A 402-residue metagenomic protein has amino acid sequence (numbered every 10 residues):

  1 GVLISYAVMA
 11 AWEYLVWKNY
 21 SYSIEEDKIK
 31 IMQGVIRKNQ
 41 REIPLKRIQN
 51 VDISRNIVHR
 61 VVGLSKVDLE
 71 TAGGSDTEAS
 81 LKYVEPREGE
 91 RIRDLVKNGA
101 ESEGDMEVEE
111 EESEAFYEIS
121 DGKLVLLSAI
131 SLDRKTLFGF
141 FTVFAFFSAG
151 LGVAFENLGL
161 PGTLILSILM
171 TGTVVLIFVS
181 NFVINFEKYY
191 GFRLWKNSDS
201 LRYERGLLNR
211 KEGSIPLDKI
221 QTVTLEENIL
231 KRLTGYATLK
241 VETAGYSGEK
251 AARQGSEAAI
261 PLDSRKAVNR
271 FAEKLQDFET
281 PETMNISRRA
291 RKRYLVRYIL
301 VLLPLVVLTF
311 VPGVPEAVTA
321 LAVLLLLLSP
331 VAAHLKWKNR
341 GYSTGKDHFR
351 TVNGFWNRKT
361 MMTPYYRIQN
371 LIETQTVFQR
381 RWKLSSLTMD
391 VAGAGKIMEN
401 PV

Functional and structural regions predicted by a protein language model:
G1-V402: N-terminal basic, Ser/Thr-rich segments that initiate or prime the first beta/alpha elements at protein or domain
